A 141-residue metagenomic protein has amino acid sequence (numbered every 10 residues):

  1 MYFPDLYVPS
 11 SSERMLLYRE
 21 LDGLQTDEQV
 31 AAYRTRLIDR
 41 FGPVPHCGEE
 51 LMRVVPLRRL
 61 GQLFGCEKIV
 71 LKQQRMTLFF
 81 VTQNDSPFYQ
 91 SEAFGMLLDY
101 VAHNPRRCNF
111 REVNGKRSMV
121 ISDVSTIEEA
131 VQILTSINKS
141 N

Functional and structural regions predicted by a protein language model:
M1-N141: Accessory helical-bundle/CTD segments and flexible terminal tails appended to RecA-like ATPase motors
